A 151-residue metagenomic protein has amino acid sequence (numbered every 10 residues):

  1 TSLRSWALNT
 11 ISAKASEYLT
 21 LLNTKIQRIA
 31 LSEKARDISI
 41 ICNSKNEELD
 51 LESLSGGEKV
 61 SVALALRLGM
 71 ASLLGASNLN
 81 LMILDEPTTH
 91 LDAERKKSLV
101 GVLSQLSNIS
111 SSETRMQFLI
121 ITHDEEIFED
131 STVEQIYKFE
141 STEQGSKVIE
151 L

Functional and structural regions predicted by a protein language model:
T1-L151: Terminal ABC-like ATPase head and other globular end-domains that cap long coiled-coil arms in SMC/Rad50/SbcC-family
